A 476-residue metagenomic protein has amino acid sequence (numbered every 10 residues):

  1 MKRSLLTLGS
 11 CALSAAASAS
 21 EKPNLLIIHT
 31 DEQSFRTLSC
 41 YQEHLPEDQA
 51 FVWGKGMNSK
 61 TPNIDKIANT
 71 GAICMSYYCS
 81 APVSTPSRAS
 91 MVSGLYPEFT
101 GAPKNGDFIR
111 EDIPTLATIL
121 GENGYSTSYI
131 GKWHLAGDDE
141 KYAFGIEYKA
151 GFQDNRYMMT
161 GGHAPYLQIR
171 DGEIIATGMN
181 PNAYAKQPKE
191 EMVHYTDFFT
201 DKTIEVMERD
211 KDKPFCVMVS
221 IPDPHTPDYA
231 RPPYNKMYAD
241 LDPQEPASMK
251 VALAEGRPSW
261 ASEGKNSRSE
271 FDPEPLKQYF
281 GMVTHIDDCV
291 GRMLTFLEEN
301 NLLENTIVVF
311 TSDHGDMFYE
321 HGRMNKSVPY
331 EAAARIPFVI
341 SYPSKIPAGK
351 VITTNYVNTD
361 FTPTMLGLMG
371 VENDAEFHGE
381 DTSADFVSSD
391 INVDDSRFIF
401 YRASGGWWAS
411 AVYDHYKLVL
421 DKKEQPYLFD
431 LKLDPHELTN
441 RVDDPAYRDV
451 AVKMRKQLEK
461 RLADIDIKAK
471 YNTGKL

Functional and structural regions predicted by a protein language model:
M1-S10: Sec-dependent signal peptide recognition, specifically the positively charged N-region followed immediately by
G9-S18: Hydrophobic h-region of N-terminal signal peptides that target proteins for export in Gram-negative bacteria
P23, E32-N58, T160-Y356, L368-E376 (+3 more regions): Active-site-proximal cap/lid insertion segments
I27-T30, S34-S128, D139: Active-site segment of extracytoplasmic enzymes that catalyze sulfate/phosphate-ester chemistry
K55, N69, S80, S327-E331 (+2 more regions): Short Gly/Pro-enriched turn/cap motifs at secondary-structure boundaries
N69-A72, P97, G121-Y125, E208 (+6 more regions): Sec-exported extracytoplasmic/periplasmic mature domains
A89-E190: Catalytic-site neighborhoods of secreted/periplasmic enzymes that process anionic sulfate/phosphate groups
K141, G145-D154, M158-A164, H314-E320 (+6 more regions): C-terminal cap/loop subdomain of S1 sulfatases and analogous C-terminal strand-loop tails that border
